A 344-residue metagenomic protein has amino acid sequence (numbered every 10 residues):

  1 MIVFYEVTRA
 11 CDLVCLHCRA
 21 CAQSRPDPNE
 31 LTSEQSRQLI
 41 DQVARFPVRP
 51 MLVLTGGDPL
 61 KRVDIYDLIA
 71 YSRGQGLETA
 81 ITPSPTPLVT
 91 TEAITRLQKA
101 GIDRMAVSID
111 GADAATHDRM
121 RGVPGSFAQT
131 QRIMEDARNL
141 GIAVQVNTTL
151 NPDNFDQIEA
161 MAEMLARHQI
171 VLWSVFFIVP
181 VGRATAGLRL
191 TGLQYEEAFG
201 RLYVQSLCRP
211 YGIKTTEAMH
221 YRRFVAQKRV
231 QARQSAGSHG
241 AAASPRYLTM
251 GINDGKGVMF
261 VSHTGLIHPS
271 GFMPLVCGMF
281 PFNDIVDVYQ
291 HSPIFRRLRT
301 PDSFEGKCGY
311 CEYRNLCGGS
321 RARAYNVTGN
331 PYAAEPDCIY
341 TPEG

Functional and structural regions predicted by a protein language model:
M1-R104: Conserved alpha-helical substructure of the radical SAM core
Q23, G57, D110, I178 (+3 more regions): Flexible loop residues that form catalytic and substrate-binding hotspots at small-molecule/glycan-binding clefts
P26, E78, Q98-A100, R104 (+4 more regions): Radical SAM enzyme [4Fe-4S]-AdoMet core and its adjacent flexible, acidic and glycine-rich loops/tails across
L31, V63, G125, D153-D156 (+1 more regions): Residue-level signal for the nucleotide or nucleotide-sugar donor/cofactor binding architecture
P47, A100, H168, D254 (+3 more regions): Structured loop/turn residues at beta-strand edges in well-structured enzyme cores
L266, G271-G344: Flexible mid-to-C-terminal extensions adjoining Fe-S/redox cofactors in radical SAM and related proteins
